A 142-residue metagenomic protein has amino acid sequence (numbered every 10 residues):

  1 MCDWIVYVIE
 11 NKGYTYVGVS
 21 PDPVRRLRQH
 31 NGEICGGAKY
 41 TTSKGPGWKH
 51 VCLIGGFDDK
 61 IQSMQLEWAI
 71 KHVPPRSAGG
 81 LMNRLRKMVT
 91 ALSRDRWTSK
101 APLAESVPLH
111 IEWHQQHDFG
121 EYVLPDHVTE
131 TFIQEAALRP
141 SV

Functional and structural regions predicted by a protein language model:
M1-C2, M64-E67, K71-V142: Boundary/linker segments flanking structured domains
W4, W48-K49: Glycine-rich phosphate/pyrophosphate-binding loop shared by adenosine-nucleotide-utilizing enzymes
W4-Y40, G56-V73: GIY-YIG-like beta-to-alpha core
G32, K44, S77-A78: Short amphipathic alpha-helical leader/targeting segments
Y40-G47: Short, flexible turn/loop "capping" segments at secondary-structure junctions
K49-G56: Solvent-exposed beta-strand motifs enriched in subsets of small alpha/beta binding domains, especially certain
